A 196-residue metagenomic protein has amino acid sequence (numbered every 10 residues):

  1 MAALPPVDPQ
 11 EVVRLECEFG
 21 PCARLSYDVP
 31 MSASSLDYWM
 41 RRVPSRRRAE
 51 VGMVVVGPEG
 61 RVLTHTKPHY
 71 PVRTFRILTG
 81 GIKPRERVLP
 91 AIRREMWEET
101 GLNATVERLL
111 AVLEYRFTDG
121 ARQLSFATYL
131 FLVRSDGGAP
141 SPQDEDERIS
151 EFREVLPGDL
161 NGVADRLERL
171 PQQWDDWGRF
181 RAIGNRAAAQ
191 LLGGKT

Functional and structural regions predicted by a protein language model:
M1-A2, A23-Y27, P68-T79, R94-G101: Short N-terminal helix-initiation segments at or just after the protein's N-terminus
M1-V13, G80-V88: N-terminal short leaders/motifs
A2-P5, V72-R73, D146-T196: Nudix hydrolase/Nudix homology domain
L4-G52: Acidic, metal-coordinating catalytic segment for phosphate/diphosphate chemistry, firing primarily on the Nudix
C22-D28, S34-L36, R47-A49, I82-P84 (+2 more regions): N-terminal start-of-chain detector that recognizes signal peptides and the immediate post-cleavage beginning
S32-I77, A104, R108: N-terminal strand-loop-strand
I82-T105, Y115-R169: Unchanged
